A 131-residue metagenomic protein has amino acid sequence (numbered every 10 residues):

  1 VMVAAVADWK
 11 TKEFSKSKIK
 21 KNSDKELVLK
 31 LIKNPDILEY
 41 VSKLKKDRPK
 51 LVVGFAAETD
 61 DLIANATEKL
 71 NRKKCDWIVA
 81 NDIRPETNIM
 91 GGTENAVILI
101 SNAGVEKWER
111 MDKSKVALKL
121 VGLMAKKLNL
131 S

Functional and structural regions predicted by a protein language model:
M2-E86: Glycine-rich phosphate/dinucleotide-binding loop and adjoining beta-alpha-beta core of small-molecule
D82, T87-S131: Small-residue (G/A/S/T)-rich helix-start motifs and N-terminal tracts that mark the onset
